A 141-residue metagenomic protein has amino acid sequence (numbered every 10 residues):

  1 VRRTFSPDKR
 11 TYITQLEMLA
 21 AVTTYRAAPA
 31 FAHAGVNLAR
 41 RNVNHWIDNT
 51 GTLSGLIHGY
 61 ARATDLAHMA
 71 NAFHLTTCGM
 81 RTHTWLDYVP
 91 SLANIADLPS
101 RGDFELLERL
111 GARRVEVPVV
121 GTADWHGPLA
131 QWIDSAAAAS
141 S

Functional and structural regions predicted by a protein language model:
V1-L19, G51, H58-Y60: A short, polar/acidic, helix/strand-boundary loop motif
V1-S6, A39, R101, R113: General structural signal for secondary-structure boundaries
V1-Y12, A27, H74, E108 (+2 more regions): Proteins with a high burden of low-complexity, intrinsically disordered sequence enriched in S/T/G/P/A and R, requiring
A20-T24: Extended, hydrophobic alpha-helical segments in both membrane/secreted and soluble proteins
Y25-A96, R101: RNase H catalytic domain
G79-S140: C-terminal functional segments of enzyme domains
